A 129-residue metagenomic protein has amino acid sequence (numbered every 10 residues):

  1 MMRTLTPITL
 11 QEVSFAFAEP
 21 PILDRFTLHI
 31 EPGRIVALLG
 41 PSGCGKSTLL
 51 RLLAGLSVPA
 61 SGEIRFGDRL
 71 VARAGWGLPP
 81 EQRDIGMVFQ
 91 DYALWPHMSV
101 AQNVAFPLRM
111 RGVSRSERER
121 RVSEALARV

Functional and structural regions predicted by a protein language model:
I8, L23-R25: Conserved structural motif at the start of ABC-family nucleotide-binding domains
V36-A37, M87: Short beta-strand immediately N-terminal to the Walker A/P-loop
L39-P41: The feature captures the beta-strand-to-loop junction immediately N-terminal to the Walker
A54: Helix-to-loop junction immediately C-terminal to a conserved catalytic motif
E63-R83, V113-S114: ABC ATPase NBD Q-loop/coupling interface
R69-R73, R109-V129: Conserved ABC ATPase "signature" region
M98-P107: Short coil-to-helix segment of the ABC ATPase nucleotide-binding domain corresponding to the Q-loop/switch region
